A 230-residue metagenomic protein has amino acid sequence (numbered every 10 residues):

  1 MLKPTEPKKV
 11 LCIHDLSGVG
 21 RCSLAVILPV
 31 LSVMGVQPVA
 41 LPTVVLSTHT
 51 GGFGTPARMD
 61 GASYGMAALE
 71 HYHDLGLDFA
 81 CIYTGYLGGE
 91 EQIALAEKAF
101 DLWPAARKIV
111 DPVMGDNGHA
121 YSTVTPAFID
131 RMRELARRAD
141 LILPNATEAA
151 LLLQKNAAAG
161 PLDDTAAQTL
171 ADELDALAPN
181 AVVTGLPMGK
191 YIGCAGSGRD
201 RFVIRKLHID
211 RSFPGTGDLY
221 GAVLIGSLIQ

Functional and structural regions predicted by a protein language model:
L2-S122: Conserved N-terminal subdomain of the carbohydrate kinase-like
I13, M34, Y72-L75, L102-W103 (+4 more regions): Change "in soluble alpha/beta enzymes" to "in soluble alpha/beta proteins
G18-V19, F202-G215: Short pre-catalytic strand/loop immediately N-terminal to key active-site residues, enriched for Gly-Thr
L69-H73, Q92-A106, P161-E173, A195-I204: Short, electropositive alpha-helical surface patch
I82, N145, G217: Residue-level signal for inorganic ion chemistry
T123-F202: Conserved phosphate/ATP/ADP-binding segment of small-molecule kinases
L151, R211-Q230: Short, small-residue alpha-helix embedded
